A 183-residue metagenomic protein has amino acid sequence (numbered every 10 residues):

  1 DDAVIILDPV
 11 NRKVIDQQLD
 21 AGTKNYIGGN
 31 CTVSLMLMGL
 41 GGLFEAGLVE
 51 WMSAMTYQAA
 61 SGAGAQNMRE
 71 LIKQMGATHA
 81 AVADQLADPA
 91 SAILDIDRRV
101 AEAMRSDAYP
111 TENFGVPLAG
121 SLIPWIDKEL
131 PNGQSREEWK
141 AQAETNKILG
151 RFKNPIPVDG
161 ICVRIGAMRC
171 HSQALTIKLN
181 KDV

Functional and structural regions predicted by a protein language model:
D1-N113, K153, P157: N-terminal Rossmann-like NAD(P) cofactor-binding subdomain of oxidoreductases, focused on the glycine-rich
V82-V183: Contiguous C-terminal substrate-recognition/catalytic subdomains in enzyme active sites
